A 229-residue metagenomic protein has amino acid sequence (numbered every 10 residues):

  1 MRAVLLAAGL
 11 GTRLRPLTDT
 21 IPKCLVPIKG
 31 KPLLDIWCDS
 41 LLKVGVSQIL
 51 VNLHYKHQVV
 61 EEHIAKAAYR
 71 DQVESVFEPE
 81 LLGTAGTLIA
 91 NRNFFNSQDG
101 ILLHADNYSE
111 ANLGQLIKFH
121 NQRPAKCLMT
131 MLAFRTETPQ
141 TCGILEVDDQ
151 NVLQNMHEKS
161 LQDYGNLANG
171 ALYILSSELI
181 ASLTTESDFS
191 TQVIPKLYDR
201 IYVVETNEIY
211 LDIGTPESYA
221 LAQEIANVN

Functional and structural regions predicted by a protein language model:
M1-P16, L25: N-proximal low-complexity "stem/linker" segments adjacent to membrane-targeting elements
R2-L5, P27, K31-H104, Y108 (+2 more regions): Conserved N-terminal catalytic core of the sugar/cofactor nucleotidyltransferase
P16, E80, F134-T136, Q162-G165: Short Gly/Pro-enriched turn/cap motifs at secondary-structure boundaries
L53, F77, H104, M131-A133 (+2 more regions): Short loop/edge segments at beta-strand edges and connector loops that shape dinucleotide/nucleotide cofactor-binding
I101, Y108, G114-N121, E137 (+1 more regions): Catalytic-core segments of class I nucleotidyltransferases/pyrophosphorylases that form NMP-activated intermediates
P124-F134: A short, conserved acidic/glycine-rich loop-to-beta-strand motif that forms the donor nucleotide-sugar/metal
E146-V152: Short acidic-glycine loop/turn motifs at beta-strand connectors
